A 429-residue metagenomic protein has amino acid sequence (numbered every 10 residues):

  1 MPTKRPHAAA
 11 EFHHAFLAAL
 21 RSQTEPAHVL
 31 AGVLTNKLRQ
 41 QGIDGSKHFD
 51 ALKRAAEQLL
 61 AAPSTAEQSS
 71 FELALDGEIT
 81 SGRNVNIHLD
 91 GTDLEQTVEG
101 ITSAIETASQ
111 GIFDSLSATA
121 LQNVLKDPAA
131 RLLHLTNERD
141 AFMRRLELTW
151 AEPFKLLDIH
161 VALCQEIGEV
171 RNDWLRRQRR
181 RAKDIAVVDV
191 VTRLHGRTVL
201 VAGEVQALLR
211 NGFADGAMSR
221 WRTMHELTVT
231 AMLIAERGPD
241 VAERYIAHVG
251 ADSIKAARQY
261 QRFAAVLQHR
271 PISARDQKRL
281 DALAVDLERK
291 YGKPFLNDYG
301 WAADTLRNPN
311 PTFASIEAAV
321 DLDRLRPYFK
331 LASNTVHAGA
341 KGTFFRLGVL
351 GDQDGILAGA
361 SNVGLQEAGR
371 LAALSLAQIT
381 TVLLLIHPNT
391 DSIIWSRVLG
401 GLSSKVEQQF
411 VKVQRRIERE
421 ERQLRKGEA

Functional and structural regions predicted by a protein language model:
M1-Q58, A62-T65, S69-D76, T80-R179 (+1 more regions): Secondary-shell segments that build the walls of catalytic and ion/ligand-binding clefts
E166-I234: Long, hydrophobic/aromatic-enriched structural stretches that serve as scaffold segments
R180-K183, P239-V241, L347: Short, structured secondary-structure boundary patches
T198, V205, M224, A231-M232 (+4 more regions): Alpha-helical solenoid scaffolds that mediate protein-protein interactions, centered on TPR/SEL1-like repeats but also
G216-Q259: Internal, hydrophobic cores of structured domains that mediate oligomerization or house catalytic pockets within large
